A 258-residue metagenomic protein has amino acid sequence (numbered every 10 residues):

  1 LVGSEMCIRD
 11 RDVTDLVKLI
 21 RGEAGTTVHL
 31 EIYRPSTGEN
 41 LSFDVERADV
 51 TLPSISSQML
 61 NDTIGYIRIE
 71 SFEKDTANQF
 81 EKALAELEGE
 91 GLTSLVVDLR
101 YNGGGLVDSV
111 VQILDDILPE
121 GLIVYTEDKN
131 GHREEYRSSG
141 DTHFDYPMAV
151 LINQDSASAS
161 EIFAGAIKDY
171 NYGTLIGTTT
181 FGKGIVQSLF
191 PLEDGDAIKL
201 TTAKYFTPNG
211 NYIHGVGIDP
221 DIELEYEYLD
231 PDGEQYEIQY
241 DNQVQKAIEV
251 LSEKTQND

Functional and structural regions predicted by a protein language model:
L1-I8: Short, small-residue-biased leader/transition segments that mark boundaries at the very start of proteins
R9-K183, Q187-F190: Cleft-lining beta-strand/loop regions that shape enzyme active-site pockets
D44, T201, N209, V216-G217: Short linear motifs in exposed loops
V45-T51, K204-Y205, P220-D221: A short, sequence-level motif marking secondary-structure junctions
G140-T142, S188-P191, N209, V216 (+2 more regions): Short, surface-exposed patches at the edges or C-terminal ends of soluble domains, predominantly
S158, P208-N209: Metal-dependent DNA phosphodiester-chemistry modules and their immediately adjacent helices/loops in DNA-processing
D194-A203: Short acidic, Pro/Gly- and aromatic-enriched capping/linker segments at domain boundaries
Y212-G215, D219-L224, Y228-D258: Conserved functional hotspot residues or short segments at active or partner-binding sites across diverse domains
